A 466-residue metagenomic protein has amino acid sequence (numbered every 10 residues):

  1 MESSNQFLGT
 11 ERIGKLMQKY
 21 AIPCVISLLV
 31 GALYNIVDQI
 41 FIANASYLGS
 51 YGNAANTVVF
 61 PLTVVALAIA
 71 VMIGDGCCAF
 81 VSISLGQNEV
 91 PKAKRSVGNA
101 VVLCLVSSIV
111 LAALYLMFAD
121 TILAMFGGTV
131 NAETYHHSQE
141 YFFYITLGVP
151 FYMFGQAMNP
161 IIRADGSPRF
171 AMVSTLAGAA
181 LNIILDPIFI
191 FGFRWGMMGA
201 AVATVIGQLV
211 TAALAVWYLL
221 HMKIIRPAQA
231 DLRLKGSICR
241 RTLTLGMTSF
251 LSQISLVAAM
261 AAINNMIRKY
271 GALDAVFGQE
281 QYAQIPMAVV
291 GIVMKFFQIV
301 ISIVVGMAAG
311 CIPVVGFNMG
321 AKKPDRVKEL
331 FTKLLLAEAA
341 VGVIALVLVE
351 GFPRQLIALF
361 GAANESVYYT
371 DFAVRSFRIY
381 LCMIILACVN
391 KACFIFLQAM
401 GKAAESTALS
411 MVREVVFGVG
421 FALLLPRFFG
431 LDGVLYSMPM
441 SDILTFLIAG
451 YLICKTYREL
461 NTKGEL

Functional and structural regions predicted by a protein language model:
M1-A21, V81-G148, G192-M247, V315-M383 (+1 more regions): Short alpha-helical transmembrane segments in multi-pass integral membrane proteins
G9-L48, P61-G76, F80, L105-A112 (+5 more regions): N-terminal transmembrane alpha-helices
K19-D38, Y144, G178, G207-T211 (+2 more regions): Transmembrane helical elements of multi-pass membrane transporters/channels
I26, V30, Y34-V37, A66-A70 (+14 more regions): Residue-level hotspots within pore-lining transmembrane alpha-helices of multi-pass secondary transporters
S27, Y144-R163, A171-A179, A200-A213 (+5 more regions): Short runs within selected transmembrane alpha-helices of multi-pass transporters and secretion channels
L29, L33-A54, L123-A132, I188-W195 (+5 more regions): Helix-terminus/linker motif at the lipid-water interface of multi-pass membrane proteins
S50-P61, S138, F142, A201 (+3 more regions): Small-residue hotspots at the loop-to-helix junctions and early N-terminal turns of transmembrane alpha-helices
N53-A113, Y152-A171, M287-V347, G351-P353 (+1 more regions): Small-residue-rich hydrophobic transmembrane alpha-helices
